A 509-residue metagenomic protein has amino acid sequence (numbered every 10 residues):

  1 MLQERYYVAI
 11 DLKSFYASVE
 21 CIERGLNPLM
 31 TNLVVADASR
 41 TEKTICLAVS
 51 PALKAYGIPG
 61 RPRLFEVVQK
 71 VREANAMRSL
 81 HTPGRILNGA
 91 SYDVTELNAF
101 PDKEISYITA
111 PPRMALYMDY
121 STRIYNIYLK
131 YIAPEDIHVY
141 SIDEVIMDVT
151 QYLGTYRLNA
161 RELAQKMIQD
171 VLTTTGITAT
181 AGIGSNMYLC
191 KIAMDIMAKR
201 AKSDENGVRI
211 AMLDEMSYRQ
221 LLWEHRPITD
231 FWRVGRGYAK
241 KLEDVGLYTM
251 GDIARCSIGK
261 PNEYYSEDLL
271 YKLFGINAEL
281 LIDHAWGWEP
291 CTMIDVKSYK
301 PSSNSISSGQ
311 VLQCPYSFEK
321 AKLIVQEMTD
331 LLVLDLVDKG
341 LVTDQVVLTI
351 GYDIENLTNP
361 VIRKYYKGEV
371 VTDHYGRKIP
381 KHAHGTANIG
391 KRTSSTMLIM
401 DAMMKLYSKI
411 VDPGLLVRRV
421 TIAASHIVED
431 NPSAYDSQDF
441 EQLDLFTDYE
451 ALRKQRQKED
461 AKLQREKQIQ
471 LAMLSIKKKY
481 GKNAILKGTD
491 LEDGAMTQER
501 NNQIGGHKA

Functional and structural regions predicted by a protein language model:
M1-M293, L445, E450-A509: Gly/Gly-Pro- and Ser/Thr-rich, intrinsically disordered tail segments characteristic of DNA damage-repair and tolerance
A9, D230, R236-V417, S437-F440: DNA-contacting surface of Y-family translesion DNA polymerases
K13-F15, S39-K43, D353-L357, I427-N431: Short, charged/polar surface micro-motifs in flexible loops or helix N-caps
T31, A179, D344-V346, V420 (+1 more regions): Change "...and in nucleic-acid phosphodiester-cleaving endonucleases..." to "...and in nucleic-acid processing enzymes
R72-P83, E319, L323-Q326, V333 (+3 more regions): Contiguous hydrophobic segments
I146, N388, T421: Short aromatic/hydrophobic contact patches that present stacked aromatics for nucleic-acid/ligand binding
S185-Y188, D283-H284, V342-I354, L416-E429 (+1 more regions): A glycine-rich phosphate-binding loop feature that marks nucleotide/adenosyl-phosphate handling sites
K405, K409-I469, L474-S475: C-terminal hydrophobic structural anchor segments that stabilize assembly/packing rather than catalytic chemistry
